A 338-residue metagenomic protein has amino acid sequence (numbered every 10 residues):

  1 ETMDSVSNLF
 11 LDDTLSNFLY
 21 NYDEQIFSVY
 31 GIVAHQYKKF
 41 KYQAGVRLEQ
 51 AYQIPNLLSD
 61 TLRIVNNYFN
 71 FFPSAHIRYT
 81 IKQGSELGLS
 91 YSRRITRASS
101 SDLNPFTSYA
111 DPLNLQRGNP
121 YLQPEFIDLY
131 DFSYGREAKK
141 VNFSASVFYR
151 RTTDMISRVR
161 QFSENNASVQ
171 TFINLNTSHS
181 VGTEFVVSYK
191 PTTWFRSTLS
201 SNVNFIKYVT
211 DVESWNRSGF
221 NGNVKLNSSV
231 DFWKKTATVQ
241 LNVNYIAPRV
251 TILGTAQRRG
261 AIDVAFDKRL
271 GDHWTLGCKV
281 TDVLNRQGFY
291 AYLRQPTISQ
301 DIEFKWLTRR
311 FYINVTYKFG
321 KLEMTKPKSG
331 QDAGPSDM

Functional and structural regions predicted by a protein language model:
E1, Y42-V46, P73, L87-L89 (+8 more regions): Transmembrane beta-strands of outer-membrane beta-barrel proteins
L11-D23, N119, Q123, A138 (+3 more regions): Outer membrane beta-barrel strand-and-loop segments of large Gram-negative receptors, especially TonB-dependent
L19-Q25, L62-F69, A110, P120-F126 (+4 more regions): Replace "Gram-negative outer membrane beta-barrel proteins" with "bacterial and organellar outer membrane beta-barrel
E24-D60, Y68-S74, W194-F205, K225-A247: Surface-exposed extracellular loop regions of Gram-negative outer-membrane beta-barrel proteins
Y37-F40, T80-G84, I127, E137-V141 (+5 more regions): Outer-membrane beta-barrel channels and translocator barrels
Y37-K39, L48-I54, Y91-R97, F106-T107 (+7 more regions): Transmembrane beta-strands of outer-membrane beta-barrel pores
Y52-I54, Q83-L129, Y149-Q170, R249 (+1 more regions): Surface-exposed extracellular loop regions of Gram-negative outer-membrane beta-barrel proteins, predominantly
R217-M338: Conserved C-terminal beta-signal and adjacent last beta-strands/turns of outer-membrane beta-barrel proteins
